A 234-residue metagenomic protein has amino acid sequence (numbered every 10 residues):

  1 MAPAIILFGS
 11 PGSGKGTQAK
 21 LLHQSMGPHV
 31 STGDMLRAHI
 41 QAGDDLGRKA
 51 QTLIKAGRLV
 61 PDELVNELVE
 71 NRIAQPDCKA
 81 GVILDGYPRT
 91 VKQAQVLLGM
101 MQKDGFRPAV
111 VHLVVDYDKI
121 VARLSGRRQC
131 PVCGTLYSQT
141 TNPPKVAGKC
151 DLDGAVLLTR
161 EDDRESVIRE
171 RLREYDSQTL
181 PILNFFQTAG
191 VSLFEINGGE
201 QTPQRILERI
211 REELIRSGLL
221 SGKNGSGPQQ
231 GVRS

Functional and structural regions predicted by a protein language model:
M1-S234: Glycine-rich phosphate-binding loop of ATP-dependent small-molecule kinases
